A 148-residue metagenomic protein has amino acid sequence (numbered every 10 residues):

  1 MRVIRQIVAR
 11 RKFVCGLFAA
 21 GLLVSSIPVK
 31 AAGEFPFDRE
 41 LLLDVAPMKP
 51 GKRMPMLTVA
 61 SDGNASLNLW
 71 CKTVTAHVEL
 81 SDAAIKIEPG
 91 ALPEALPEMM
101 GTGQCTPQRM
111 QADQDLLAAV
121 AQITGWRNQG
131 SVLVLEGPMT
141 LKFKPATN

Functional and structural regions predicted by a protein language model:
R2-I7, C15-F18, L23-N148: Lipid interaction determinants
